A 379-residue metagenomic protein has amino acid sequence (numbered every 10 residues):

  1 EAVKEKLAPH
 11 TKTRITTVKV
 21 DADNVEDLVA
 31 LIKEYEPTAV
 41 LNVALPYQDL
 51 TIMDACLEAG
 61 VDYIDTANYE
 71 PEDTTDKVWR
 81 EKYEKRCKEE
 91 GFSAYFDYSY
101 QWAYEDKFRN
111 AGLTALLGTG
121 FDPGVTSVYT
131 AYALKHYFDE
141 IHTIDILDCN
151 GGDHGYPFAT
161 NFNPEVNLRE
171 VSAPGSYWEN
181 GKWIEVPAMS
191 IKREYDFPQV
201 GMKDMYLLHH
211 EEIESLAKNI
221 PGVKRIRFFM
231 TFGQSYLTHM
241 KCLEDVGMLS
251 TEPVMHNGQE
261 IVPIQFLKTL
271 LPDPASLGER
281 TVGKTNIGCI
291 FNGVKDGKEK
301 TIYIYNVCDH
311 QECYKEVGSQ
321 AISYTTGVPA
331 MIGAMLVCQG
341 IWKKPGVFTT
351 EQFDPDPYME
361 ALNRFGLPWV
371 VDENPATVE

Functional and structural regions predicted by a protein language model:
E1-T11: Glycine-rich phosphate-binding loop and adjoining beta1-alpha1-beta2 segment of Rossmann-like nucleotide-binding folds
A8, I32, I52-C56, F108 (+1 more regions): A generic structural signal for well-ordered alpha-helical segments
H10-T16, F108-L113: A short helix-to-beta-strand connector/capping loop
T16-V18, L116, R227-F229: General small-molecule cofactor/ligand-binding pocket signal
K19-P37, A44, Q48: Conserved Rossmann-fold cofactor-binding substructure of NAD(P)-dependent oxidoreductases
T38-A39, D62: Structural motif
P46-F162: Glycine-/Pro-rich loop/turn segments that contact NAD(P) or position catalytic residues in Rossmann-like domains
K135-E379: C-terminal catalytic/substrate-binding lobe primarily of soluble NAD(P)-dependent oxidoreductases
